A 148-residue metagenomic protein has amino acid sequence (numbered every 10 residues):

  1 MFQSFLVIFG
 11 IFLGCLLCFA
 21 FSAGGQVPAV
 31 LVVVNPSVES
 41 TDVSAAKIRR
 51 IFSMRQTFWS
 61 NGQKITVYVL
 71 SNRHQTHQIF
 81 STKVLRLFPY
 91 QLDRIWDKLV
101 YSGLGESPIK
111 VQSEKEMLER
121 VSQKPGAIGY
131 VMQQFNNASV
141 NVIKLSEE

Functional and structural regions predicted by a protein language model:
M1-S4: Positively charged n-region of N-terminal signal peptides that target proteins for export
V7-C18: Bacterial N-terminal signal peptides
G24-E148: Exported/periplasmic ABC-transporter solute-binding proteins
